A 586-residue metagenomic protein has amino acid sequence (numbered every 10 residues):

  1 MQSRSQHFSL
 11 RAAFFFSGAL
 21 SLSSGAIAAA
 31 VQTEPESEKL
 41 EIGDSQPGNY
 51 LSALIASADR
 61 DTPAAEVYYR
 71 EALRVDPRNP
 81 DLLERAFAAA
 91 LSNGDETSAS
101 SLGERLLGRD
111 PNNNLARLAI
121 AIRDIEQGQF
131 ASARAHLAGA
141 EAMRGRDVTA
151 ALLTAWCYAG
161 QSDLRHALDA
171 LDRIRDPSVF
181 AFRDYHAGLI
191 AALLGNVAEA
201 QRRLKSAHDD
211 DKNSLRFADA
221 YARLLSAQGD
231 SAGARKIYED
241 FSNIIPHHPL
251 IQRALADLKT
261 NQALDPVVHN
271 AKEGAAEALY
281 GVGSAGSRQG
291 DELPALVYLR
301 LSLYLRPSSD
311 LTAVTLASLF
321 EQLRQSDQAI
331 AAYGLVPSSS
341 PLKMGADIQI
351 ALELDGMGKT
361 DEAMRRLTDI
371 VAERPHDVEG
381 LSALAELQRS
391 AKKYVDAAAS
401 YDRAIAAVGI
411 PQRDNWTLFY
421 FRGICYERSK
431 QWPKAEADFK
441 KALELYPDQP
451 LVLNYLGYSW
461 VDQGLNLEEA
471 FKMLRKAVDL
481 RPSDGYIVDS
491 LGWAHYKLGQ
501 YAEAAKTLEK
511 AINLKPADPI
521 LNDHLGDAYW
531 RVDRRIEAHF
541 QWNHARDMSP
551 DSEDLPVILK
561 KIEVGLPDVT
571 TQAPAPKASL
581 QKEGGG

Functional and structural regions predicted by a protein language model:
A26-A86, L91-S101, P111, L255-L258 (+2 more regions): N-terminal leader/linker segments that initiate helical-solenoid repeat arrays
L54, A88, I122, W156 (+11 more regions): Residue-level recognition of tetratricopeptide repeat
S57, L91, I125, A159 (+10 more regions): Position-specific recognition of the canonical hydrophobic site in helix A of tetratricopeptide repeat
V75, G108-D110, A142-M143, I174-P177 (+10 more regions): Structural marker of alpha-solenoid helical repeat scaffolds
R85-A86, A119, L153, H186 (+12 more regions): Canonical tetratricopeptide repeat
